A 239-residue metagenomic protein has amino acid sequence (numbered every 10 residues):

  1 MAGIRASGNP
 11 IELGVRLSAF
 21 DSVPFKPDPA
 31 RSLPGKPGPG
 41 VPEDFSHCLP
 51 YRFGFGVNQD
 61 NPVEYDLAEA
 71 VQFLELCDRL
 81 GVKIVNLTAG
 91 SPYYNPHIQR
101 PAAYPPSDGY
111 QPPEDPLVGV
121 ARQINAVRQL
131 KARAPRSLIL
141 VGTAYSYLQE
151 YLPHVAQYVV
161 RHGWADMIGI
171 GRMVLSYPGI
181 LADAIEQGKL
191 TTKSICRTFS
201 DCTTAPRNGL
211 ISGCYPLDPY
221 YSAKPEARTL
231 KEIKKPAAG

Functional and structural regions predicted by a protein language model:
M1-G239: Flavin-dependent oxidoreductase catalytic cores
